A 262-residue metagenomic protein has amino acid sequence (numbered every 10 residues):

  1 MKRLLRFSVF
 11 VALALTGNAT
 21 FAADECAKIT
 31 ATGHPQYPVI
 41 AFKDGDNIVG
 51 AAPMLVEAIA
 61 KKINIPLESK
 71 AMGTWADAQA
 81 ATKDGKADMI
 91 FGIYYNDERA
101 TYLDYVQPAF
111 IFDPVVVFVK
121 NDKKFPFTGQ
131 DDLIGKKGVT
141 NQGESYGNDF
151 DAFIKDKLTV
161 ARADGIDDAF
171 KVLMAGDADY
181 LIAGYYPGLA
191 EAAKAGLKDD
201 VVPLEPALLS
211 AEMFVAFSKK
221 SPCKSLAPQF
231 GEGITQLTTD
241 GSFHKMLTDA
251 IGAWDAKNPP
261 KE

Functional and structural regions predicted by a protein language model:
D24-Y94, T101: Extracytoplasmic small-molecule ligand-binding "clamshell" domains of the periplasmic binding protein/Venus flytrap
H34-P35, F112-V115, A193-E232, A253-E262: Periplasmic-binding protein-like
G50-K62, K136, E144, A216-W254: Extended ligand-binding regions for polar small-molecule ligands
K61, A71, A76-D88, D104-Y105 (+3 more regions): Short helices/loops that flank or line small-molecule/ion binding pockets
P66, S145-A161, D199-D200, I234-E262: Ligand-binding clefts/hinges and TM-proximal coupling segments of bilobed small-molecule sensing domains
P66-T74, K157-G165, V172, E205: Short beta-strand-to-loop elements that line the ligand-binding cleft of bilobed periplasmic-binding protein-like
A76, I93-T101, D151-A152, D179-L209: A ligand-binding cleft/hinge motif common to bilobed small-molecule-binding domains
V119-K137: Flexible hinge/capping segments at coil-to-helix
